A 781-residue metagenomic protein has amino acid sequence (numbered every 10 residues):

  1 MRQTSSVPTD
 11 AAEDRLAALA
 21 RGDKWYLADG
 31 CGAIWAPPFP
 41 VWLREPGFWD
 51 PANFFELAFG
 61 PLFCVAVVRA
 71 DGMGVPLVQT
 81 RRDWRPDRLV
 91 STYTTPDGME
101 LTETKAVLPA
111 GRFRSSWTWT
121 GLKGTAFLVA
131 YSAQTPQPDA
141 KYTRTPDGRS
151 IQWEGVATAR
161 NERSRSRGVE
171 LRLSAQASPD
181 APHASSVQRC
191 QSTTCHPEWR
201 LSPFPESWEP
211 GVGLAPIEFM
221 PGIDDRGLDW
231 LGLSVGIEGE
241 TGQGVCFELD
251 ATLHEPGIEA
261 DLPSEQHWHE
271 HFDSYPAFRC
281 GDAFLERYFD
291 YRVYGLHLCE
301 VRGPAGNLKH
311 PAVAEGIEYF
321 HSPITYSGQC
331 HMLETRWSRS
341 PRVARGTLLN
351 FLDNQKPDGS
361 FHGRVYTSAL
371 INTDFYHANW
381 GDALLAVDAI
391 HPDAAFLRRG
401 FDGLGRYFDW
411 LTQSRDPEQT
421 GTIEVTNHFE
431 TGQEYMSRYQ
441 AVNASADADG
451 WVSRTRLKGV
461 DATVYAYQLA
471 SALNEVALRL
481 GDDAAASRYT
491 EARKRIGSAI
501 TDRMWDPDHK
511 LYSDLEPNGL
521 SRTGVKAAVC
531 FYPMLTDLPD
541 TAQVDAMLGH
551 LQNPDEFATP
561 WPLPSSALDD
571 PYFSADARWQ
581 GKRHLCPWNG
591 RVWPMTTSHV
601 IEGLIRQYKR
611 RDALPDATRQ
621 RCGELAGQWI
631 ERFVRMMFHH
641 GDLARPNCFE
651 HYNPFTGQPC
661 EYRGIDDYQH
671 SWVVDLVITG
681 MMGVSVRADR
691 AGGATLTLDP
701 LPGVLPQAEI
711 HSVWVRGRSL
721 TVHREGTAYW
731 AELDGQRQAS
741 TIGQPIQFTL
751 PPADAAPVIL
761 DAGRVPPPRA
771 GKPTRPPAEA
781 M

Functional and structural regions predicted by a protein language model:
M1-A283, R606-R621, I665-Y668, V684-M781: Terminal accessory carbohydrate-recognition/targeting modules of carbohydrate-active enzymes
A110, Q188, S202, V212 (+17 more regions): Active-site-proximal structural scaffolding
V129-S132, S150, G155-A157, Q176 (+13 more regions): Short, well-ordered alpha-helical packing segments
D224-G227, H267-G405, S513, V525-T536 (+3 more regions): Substrate-binding groove/exosite segments of carbohydrate-active enzymes
G232-E238, G242-G257, I317, H362-N379 (+7 more regions): The feature captures the catalytic groove of carbohydrate-active enzymes
C280-V301, T335-S338, F351, K356 (+6 more regions): Active-site acid/base region of carbohydrate-active enzymes
L480-E516, A546-G717, D761-M781: Non-catalytic carbohydrate-binding regions of carbohydrate-active enzymes
